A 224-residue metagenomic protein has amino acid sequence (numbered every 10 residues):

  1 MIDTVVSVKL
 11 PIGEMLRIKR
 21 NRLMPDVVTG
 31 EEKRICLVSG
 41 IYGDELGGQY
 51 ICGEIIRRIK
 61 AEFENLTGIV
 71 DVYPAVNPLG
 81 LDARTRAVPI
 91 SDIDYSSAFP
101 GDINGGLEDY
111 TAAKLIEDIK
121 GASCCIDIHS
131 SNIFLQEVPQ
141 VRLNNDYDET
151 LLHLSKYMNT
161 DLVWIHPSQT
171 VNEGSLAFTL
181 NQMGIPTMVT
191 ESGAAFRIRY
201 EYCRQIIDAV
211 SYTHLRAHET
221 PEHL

Functional and structural regions predicted by a protein language model:
M1-N21: Short glycine- and acidic-rich boundary segments immediately preceding or forming the N-terminal edge of structured
R20-E31: Short beta-strand-to-loop junctions in surface cap/lid or active-site-entrance loops
E31-E32, L46-S192, R197-I198: Active-site/substrate-binding loop(s) of hydrolase catalytic cores
G40: Active-site glycine-centered loops adjacent to acidic/histidine catalytic or metal-binding residues that shape
G48-Q49, Y200-C203, T220: Conserved strand-to-helix beginnings and helix N-cap segments that scaffold or border functional pockets
Y202-R204, D208, Y212-R216: Functionally critical, mid-to-C-terminal surface segments that flank or help form catalytic/ligand
H214-A217, P221-L224: Single conserved hydrophobic/aromatic residue that forms the stacking wall/gate of nucleotide- or nucleobase-binding
